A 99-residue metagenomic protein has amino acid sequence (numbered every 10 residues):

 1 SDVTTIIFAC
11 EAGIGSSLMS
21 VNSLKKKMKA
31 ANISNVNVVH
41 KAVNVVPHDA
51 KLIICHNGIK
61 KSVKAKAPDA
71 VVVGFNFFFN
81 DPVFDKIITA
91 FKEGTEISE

Functional and structural regions predicted by a protein language model:
S1-V43, A50: Conserved active-site segments centered on acidic
I6-F8, V73-E99: Ser/Thr/Gly-rich flexible loops in soluble cytosolic domains mediating phosphotransfer, phosphorylation
E11, H56-N57, F75-N76: Fold-independent oxyanion-binding glycine-rich loops and adjacent beta-strand/coil segments at enzyme active sites
S17-L18, V63-A65, F84: Short glycine-/acidic-enriched loop or helix-start segments at secondary-structure transitions that form or flank
V21-L24, A67-A70, I87-T89: Short, glycine/charged-enriched secondary-structure capping and boundary segments
A42-V43, N57-K61: Short, polar loop motifs at secondary-structure junctions
V46-A50, K61-P68: Short loop/helix-cap segments at secondary-structure boundaries that form the rim of catalytic
I53, A67-N76: Active-site regions of enzymes building and remodeling cell-envelope glycoconjugates
